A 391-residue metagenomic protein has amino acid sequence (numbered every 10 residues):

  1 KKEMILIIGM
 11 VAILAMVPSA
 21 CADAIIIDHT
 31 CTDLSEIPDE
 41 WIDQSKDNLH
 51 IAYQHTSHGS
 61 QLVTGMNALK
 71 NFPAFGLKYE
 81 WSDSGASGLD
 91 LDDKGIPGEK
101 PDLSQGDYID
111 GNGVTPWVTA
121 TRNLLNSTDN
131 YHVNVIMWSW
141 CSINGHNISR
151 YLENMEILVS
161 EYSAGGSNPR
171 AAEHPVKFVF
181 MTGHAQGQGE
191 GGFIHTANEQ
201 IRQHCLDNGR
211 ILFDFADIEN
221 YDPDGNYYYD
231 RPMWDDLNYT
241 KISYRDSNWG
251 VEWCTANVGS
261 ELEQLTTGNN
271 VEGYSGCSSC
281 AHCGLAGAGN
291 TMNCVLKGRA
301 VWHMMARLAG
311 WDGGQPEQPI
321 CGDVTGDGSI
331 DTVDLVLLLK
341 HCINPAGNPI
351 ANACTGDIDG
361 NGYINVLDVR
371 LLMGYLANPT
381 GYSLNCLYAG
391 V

Functional and structural regions predicted by a protein language model:
I7-A15: Bacterial N-terminal signal peptides
P18-A22: Sec/Tat signal peptide C-region and signal peptidase I cleavage site
I25-N134, L285-A286, L296, A300 (+1 more regions): N-terminal carbohydrate-binding/catalytic regions of secreted carbohydrate-active enzymes
G106-G192: Extracellular-facing segments of soluble proteins and assemblies that are Gly/Ser/Thr-biased and enriched in aromatics
G183-D224: Substrate-gating cap/lid alpha-helix
D222-G273: Mobile gating loops/cap/lid regions near enzyme active sites that modulate substrate access
E252-P316: Extracellular low-complexity, Gly/Ser/Thr-rich intrinsically disordered linkers and protease-sensitive activation/hinge
P316-V391: Cellulosome-associated attachment modules in secreted, modular CAZymes
